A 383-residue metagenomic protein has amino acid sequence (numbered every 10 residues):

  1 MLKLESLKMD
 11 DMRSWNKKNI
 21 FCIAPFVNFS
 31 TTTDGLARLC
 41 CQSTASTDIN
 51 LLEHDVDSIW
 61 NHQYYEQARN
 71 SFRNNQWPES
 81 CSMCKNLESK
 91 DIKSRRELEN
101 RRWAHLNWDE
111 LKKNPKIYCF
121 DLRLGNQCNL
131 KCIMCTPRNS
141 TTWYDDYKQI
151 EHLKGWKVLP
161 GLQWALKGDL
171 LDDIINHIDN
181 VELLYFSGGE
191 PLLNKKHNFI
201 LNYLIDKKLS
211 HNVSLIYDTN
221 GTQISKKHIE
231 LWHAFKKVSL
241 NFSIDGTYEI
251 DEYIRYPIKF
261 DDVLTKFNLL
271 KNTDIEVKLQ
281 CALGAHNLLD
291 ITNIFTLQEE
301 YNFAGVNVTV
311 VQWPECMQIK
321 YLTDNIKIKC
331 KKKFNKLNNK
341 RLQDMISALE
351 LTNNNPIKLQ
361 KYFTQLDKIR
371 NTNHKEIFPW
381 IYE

Functional and structural regions predicted by a protein language model:
M1-G161, H177-I178, R341-E383: N-terminal pre-core extensions flanking Radical SAM catalytic domains
T33-D34, I216, K236-N241, D261-Y382: Conserved C-terminal portion of the radical SAM core fold that forms the substrate/S-adenosylmethionine-binding
L52-E53, W60-E66, N74, P78-C81 (+10 more regions): A structural signal for well-ordered alpha-helical scaffolds and beta->alpha junctions
I117-Q127, R138-L166, D179-K195, K207-K226 (+3 more regions): Core AdoMet radical
K154-D169, E182-L184, I200-L204, H211 (+2 more regions): Eukaryote-biased activation of long, low-complexity terminal tails and linkers
L170-H177, E230-W232: Short amphipathic alpha-helix with an adjacent loop that forms part of the alpha/beta core around
L170-L171, H197-I205, V263-L269, T296: Short, well-ordered amphipathic alpha-helices
K196-N202, S225-W232, D290-I294: Distinct, well-ordered alpha-helical segments
